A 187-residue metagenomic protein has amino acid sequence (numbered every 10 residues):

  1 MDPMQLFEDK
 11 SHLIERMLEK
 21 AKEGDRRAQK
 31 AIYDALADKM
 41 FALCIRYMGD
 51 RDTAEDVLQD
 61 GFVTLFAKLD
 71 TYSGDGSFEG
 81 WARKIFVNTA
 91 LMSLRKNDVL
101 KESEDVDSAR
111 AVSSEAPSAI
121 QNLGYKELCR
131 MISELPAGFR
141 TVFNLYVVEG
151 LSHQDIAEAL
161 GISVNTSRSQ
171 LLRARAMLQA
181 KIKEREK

Functional and structural regions predicted by a protein language model:
M1-K39, D155, A180, K187: N-terminal module of bacterial RNA polymerase sigma factors
D2, K10-I14, M92, V99-L128 (+1 more regions): Internal acidic/polar
K22-E23, R46-G49, Q59-S77, K96-D98: Sigma70-family region 2
Y33-R51, K68, I132, M177 (+1 more regions): Amphipathic, Lys/Arg- and hydrophobic-enriched alpha-helical face
A42, D56-V63, G76-N88: Structural recognition of an alpha-helix C-terminal capping motif at a helix-to-coil junction
D70-G74, K84-E104, Q121, R173: Arg/Lys-rich amphipathic alpha helix in sigma70-family domain 2
R95, L135, R140, Q170 (+1 more regions): Short, Lys/Arg-enriched C-terminal cap helix and immediately downstream tail that follows
V142-Y146: A short pre-motif secondary-structure segment
